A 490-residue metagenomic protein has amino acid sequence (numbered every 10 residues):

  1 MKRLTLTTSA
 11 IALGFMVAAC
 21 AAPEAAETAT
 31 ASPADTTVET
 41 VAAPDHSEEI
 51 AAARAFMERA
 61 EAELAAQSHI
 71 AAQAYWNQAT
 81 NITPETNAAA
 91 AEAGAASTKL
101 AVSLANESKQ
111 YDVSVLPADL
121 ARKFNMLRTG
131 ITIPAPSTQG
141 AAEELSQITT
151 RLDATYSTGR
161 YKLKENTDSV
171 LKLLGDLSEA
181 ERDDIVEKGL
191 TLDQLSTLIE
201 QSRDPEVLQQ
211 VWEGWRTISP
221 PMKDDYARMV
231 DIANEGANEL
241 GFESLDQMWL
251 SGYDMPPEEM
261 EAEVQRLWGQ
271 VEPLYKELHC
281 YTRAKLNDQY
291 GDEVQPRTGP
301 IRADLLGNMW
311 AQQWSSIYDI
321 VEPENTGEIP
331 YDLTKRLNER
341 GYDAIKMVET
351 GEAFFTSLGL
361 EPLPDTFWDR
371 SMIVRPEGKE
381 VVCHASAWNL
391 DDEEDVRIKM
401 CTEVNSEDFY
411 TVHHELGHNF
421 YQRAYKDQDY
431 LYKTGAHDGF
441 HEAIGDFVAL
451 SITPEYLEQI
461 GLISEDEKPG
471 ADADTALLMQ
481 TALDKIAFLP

Functional and structural regions predicted by a protein language model:
M1-S9: Bacterial N-terminal signal peptides that target proteins for export
M16-A19: C-terminal motif of bacterial Sec signal peptides marking the signal peptidase cleavage site
A21-E24: Bacterial signal peptide processing site
V38-R228, D246: N-terminal helix-rich structural modules
E187-D193, R228-K399, G470-A482: Active-site-proximal, well-structured secondary-structure segments within enzyme catalytic domains
V404-K426, E442-D446, L450: Active-site recognition of the HExxH zinc-binding catalytic motif
L431-I444, L483-A487: Active-site metal-coordination segments of metallo-dependent hydrolases
P454-P490: Long, amphipathic alpha-helical stalk/connector segments used for oligomerization, subunit docking, or mechanical
